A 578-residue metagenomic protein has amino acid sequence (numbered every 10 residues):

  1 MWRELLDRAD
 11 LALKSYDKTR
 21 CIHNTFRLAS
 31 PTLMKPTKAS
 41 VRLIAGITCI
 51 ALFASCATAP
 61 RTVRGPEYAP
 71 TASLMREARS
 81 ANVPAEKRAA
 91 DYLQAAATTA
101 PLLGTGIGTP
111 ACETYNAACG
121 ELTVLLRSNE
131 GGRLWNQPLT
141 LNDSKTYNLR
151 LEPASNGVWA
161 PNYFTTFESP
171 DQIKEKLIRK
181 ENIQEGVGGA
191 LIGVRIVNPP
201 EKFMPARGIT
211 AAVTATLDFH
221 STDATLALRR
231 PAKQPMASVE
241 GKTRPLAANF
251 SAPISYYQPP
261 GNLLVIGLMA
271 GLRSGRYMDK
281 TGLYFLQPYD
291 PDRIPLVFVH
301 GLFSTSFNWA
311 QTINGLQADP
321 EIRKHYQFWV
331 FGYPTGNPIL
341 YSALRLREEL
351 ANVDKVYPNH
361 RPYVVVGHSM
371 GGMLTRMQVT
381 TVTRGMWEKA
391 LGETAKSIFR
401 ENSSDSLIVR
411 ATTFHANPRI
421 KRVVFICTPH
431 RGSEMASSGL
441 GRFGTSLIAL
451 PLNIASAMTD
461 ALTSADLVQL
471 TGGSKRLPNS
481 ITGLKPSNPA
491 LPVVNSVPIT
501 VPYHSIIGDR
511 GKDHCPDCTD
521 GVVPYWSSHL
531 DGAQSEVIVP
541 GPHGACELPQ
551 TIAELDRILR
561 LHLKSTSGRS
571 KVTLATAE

Functional and structural regions predicted by a protein language model:
T32-I44: Bacterial N-terminal signal peptides that target proteins for export
A45-F53: Bacterial N-terminal signal peptides
C56-L296, T305-Q311, Q327, K571-E578: Flexible, membrane-associating and regulatory peripheral segments of lipid-active enzymes
T109, F298-L302, F328-S474, D520: Serine-dependent carboxylesterase/thioesterase catalytic core of lipase-like alpha/beta-hydrolase/SGNH enzymes
A310-K324: Short amphipathic alpha-helix adjacent to the substrate-entry channel of hydrolases
A455-E578: C-terminal subdomain of alpha/beta-hydrolase-fold enzymes, centered on the catalytic histidine and its supporting
